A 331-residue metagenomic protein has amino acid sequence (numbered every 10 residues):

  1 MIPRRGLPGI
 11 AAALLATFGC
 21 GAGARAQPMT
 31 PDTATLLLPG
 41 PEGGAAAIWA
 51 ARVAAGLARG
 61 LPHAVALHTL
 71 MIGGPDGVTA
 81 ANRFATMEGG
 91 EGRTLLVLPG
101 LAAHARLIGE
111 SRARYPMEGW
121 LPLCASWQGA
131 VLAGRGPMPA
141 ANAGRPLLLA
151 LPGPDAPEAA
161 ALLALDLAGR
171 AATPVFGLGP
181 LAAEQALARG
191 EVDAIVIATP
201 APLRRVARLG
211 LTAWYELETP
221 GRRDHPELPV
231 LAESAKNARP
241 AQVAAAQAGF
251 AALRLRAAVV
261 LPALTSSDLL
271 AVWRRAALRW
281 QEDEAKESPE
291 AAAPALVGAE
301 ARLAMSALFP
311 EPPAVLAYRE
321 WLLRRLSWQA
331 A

Functional and structural regions predicted by a protein language model:
M1-P3: Secretory targeting signals
G6-A26: N-terminal export signals
A24-P28, M138-N142, G249: Short boundary motifs at domain starts and secondary-structure transition points
R25-G119, G153-P157, D166-V196, P200-A201 (+2 more regions): N-terminal (or domain-start) structured segment
T86-G92, L107-A183, R254-E287: Hinge/capping helix and adjacent helix->loop/strand transition within the periplasmic-binding protein
V97, A150-L151, Y215-L217: Structural signature of the Rossmann-like NAD(P)-dependent dehydrogenase/reductase core
V206-V272, A276, L326-W328: C-terminal lobe and pocket-closing loops of periplasmic/extracytoplasmic Venus-flytrap solute-binding proteins
L270-A331: An extracytoplasmic/periplasmic, membrane-proximal ligand-sensing/linker region
